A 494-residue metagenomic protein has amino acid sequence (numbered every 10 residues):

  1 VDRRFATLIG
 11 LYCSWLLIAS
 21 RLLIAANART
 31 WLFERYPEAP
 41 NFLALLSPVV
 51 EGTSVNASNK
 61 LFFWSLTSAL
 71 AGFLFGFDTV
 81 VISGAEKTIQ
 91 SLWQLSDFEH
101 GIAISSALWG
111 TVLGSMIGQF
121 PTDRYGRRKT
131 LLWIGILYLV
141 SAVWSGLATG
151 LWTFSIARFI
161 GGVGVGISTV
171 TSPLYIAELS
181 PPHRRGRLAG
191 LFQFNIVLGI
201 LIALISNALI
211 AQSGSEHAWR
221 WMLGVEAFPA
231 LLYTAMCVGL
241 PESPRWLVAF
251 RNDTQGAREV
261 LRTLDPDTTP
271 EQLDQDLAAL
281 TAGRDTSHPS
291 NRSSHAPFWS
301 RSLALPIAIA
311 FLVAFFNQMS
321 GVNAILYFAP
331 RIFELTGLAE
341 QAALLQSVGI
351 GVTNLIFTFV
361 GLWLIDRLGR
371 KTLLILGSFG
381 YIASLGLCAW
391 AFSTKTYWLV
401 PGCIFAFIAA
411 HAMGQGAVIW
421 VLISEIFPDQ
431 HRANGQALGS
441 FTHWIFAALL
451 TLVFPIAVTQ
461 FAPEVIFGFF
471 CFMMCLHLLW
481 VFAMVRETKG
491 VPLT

Functional and structural regions predicted by a protein language model:
A25, F42-R262, D285-T494: Alpha-helical transmembrane bundle of multi-pass membrane proteins
T263-D274: Short intracellular "coupling" helices and adjacent cytoplasmic loop segments at the cytosolic face of multi-pass
L273-S287: Cytosol/matrix-facing amphipathic helices and coiled-coil assembly/linker segments of eukaryotic membrane proteins
